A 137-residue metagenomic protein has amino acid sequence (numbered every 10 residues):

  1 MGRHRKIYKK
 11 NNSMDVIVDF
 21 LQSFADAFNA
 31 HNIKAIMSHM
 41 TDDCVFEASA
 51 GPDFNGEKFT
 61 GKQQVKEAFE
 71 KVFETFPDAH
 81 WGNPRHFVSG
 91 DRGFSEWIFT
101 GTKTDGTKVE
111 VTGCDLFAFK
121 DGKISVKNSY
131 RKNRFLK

Functional and structural regions predicted by a protein language model:
G2-D42, K62: Short, low-complexity N-terminal intrinsically disordered segments enriched in polar/charged residues
A35-R85, G90: A solvent-exposed, acidic/Ser-Thr-rich amphipathic alpha-helical stretch
M40, F99-G101, R131: Short beta-strand segments enriched in hydrophobic/aromatic residues within well-folded beta-rich domains
V45, T107, K123-S125: Residue-level signal for well-ordered, solvent-exposed loop/turn and beta-edge residues enriched in charged/polar side
H80-W81, E96, V109-D115, N128: Short, surface-exposed coil-to-beta transition loops
G90-F99: A short hydrophobic beta-strand element
G101-E110: Short, cysteine-centered beta-strand-loop-beta hairpins and adjacent loop/turn segments enriched in charged/polar
T112-F135: Short beta-strand edge/turn micro-motifs at domain boundaries
